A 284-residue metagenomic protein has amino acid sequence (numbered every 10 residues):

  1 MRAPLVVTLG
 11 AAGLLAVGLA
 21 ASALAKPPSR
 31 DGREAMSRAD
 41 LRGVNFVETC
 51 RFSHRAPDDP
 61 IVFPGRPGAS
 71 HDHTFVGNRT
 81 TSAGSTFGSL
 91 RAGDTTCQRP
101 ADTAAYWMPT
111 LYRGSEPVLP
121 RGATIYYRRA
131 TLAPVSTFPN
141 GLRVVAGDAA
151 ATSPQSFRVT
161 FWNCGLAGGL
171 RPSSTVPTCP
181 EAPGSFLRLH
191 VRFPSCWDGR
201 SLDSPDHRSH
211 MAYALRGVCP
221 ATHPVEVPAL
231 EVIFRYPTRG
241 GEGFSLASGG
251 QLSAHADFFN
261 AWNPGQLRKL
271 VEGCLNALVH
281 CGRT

Functional and structural regions predicted by a protein language model:
M1-A25: Secretory targeting and sorting signals
K26-S70, T74-R192, D198-T284: Primary mode marks residue(s) on the alpha4-beta5-alpha5 output face of response regulator receiver
